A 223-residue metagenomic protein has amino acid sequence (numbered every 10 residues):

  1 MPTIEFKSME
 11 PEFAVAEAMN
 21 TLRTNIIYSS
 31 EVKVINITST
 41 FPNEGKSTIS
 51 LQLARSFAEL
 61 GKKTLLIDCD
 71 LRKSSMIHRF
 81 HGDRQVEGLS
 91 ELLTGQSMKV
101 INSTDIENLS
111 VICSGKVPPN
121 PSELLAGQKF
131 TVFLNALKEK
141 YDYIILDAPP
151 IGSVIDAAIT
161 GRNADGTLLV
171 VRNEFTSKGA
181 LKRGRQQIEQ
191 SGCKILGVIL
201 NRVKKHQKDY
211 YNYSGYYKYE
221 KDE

Functional and structural regions predicted by a protein language model:
M1-I26, G179-E223: C-terminal lobe/tail of nucleotide-utilizing enzymes
P2-N20, T24-E31, S39-E44, L66-E139: P-loop/Walker-type NTP enzyme "switch/lid" segment
Y28-V34, R55, E59: Primarily NTPase-proximal linker/entry elements flanking Walker-type ATP/GTP-binding cores
I49, L53: Hydrophobic positions on the alpha1 helix immediately C-terminal to the Walker A/P-loop
L71-K73, K116-P119, I151-G152, E174-S177 (+1 more regions): Conserved nucleotide-binding/hydrolysis micro-motifs of P-loop NTPases
A136-E139, I151-E174: Inter-motif core of Ras-like GTPase G domains
L146-A148, L200: Hydrophobic residues in beta-strands of the RecA-like P-loop NTPase core, especially within AAA+ ATPase
